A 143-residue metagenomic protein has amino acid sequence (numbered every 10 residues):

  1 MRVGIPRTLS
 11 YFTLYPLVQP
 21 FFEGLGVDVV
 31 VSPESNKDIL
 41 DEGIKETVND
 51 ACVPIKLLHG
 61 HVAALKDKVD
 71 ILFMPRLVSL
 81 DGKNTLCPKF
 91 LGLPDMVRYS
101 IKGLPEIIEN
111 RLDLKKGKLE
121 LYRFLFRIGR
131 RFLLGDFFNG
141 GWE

Functional and structural regions predicted by a protein language model:
M1-E143: An N-terminal assembly and electron-transfer interface module characteristic of large anaerobic redox and radical
